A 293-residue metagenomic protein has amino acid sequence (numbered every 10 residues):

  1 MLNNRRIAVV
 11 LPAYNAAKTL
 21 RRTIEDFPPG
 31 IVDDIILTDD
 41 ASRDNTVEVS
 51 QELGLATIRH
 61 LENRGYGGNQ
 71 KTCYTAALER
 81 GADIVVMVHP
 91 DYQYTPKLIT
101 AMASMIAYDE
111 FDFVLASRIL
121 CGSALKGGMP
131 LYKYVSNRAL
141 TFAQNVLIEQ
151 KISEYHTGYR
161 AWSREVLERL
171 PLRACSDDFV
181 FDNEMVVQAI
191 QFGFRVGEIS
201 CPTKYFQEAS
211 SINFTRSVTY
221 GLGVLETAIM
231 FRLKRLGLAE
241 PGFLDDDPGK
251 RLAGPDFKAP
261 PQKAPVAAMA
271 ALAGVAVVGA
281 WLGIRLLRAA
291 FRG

Functional and structural regions predicted by a protein language model:
M1-N3, E149, A174-G293: Hydrophobic helical membrane-anchoring modules
A8-P12, I36, R59: Short hydrophobic beta-strand elements that form part of the catalytic alpha/beta core underpinning NDP-sugar/donor
Y14-P29: Short, well-formed alpha-helical segments that are part of the catalytic scaffolds of diverse glycosyltransferases
A16-T19, S42, T95: Donor nucleotide-sugar binding loop of glycosyltransferases
D39-V47: A conserved acidic beta->alpha catalytic loop
A41, G65, Q93: A short, conserved beta-strand element in the Rossmann-like catalytic core that flanks the donor/metal-binding loop
E62-E79, P96-F179, F206-T215, L225: Acceptor/aglycone-binding surface of glycosyltransferases and processive sugar-polymer synthases
A82-Q93: Short beta-strand-to-loop acidic/aromatic patch adjacent to the donor-nucleotide binding site
